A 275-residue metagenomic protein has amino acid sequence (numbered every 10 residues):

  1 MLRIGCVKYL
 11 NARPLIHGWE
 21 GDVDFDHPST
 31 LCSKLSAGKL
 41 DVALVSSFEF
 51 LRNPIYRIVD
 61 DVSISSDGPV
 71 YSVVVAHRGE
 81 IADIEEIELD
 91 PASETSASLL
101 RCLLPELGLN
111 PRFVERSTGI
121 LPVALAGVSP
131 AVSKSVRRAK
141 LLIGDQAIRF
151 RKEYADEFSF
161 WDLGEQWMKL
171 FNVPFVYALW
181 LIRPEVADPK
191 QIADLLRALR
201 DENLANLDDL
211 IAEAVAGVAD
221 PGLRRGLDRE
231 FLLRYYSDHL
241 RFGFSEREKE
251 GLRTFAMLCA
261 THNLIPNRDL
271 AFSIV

Functional and structural regions predicted by a protein language model:
M1-W19, D26, S72-V123, V128-R138 (+2 more regions): Bilobed "Venus flytrap"/periplasmic-binding protein-like clamshell domains and structurally analogous long
I4, D60, I64-G79, K169-E185: Hydrophobic/proline-rich hinge and linker segments of small-molecule sensing/allosteric domains, predominantly
I4, L35, L104, L195-L196 (+1 more regions): Residue-level signal for nonpolar/aromatic packing positions in well-ordered secondary structure
P14-E20, F50-P54, R149-Y154: Short loop/helix-cap segments at secondary-structure boundaries that form the rim of catalytic
V23-E80, P91, L99: Glycine/small-residue-rich interface belts in oligomeric ring/scaffold proteins and their assembly partners
S117-A124, V132-E213: Pocket-lining segment of extracytoplasmic ligand-binding domains
A187-L258, H262: Secondary-structure end/capping motifs
L264-V275: Conserved C-terminal helix/tail region of periplasmic/extracytoplasmic solute-binding proteins
